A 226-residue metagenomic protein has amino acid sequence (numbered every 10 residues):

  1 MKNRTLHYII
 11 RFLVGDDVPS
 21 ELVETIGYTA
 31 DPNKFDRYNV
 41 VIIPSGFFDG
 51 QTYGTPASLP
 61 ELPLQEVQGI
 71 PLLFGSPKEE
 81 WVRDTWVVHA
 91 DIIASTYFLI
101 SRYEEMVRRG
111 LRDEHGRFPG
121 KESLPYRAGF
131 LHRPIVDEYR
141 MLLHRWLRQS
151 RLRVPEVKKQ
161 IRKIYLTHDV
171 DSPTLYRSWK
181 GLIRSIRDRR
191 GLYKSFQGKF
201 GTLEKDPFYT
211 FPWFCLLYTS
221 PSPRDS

Functional and structural regions predicted by a protein language model:
M1-R151: N-terminal accessory beta-strand-rich subdomains and adjacent acidic, glycine-rich linkers that precede catalytic cores
Y126, F130, E156-R162: Histidine-centered catalytic/metal-binding microenvironments
S150-Q160, P212-L217: Short amphipathic alpha-helices and their capping/turn segments at secondary-structure boundaries
D169: Conserved, mostly hydrophobic/aromatic
T174-R190: Aromatic- and acidic-residue-enriched segments that line the glycan-binding/catalytic groove of carbohydrate-active
S195-L217: Aromatic- and glycine-enriched glycan-recognition loops and surfaces that form the carbohydrate-binding subsites
Y218-D225: Conserved small/polar residues in nucleotide/adenosyl-binding loops
